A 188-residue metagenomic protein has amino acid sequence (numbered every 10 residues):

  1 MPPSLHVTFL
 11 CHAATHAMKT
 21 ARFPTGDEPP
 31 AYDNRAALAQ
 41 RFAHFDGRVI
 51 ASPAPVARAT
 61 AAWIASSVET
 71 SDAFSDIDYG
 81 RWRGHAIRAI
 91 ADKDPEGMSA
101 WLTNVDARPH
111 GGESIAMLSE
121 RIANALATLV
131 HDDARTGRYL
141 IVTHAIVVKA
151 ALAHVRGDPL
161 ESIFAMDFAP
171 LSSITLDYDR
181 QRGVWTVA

Functional and structural regions predicted by a protein language model:
P2, A43-F45, L129-R138: Glycine-rich phosphate-binding loop signature in dinucleotide/nucleotide-binding domains
S4-T60, H110-I122: Loop-to-helix element that buttresses phosphate recognition and phosphoryl-transfer chemistry
V7, G47, R135-I146: Generic beta-sheet signal
A37-M98: Phosphate-coordination/substrate-recognition cap region in phosphate-metabolizing enzymes
W63, A150, H154: Active-site signature of alpha/beta-hydrolase-fold catalytic machinery across serine- and Asp/Cys-nucleophile hydrolases
R88-L102, Q181-A188: A polyampholytic, Gly/Pro-enriched intrinsically disordered region
G97-M117: Short glycine/proline- and acidic residue-enriched helix-loop micro-motifs that form flexible lids or anion-recognition
P159-V184: Domain-level recognition of soluble alpha/beta enzyme cores, biased toward histidine phosphatases/phosphomutases
